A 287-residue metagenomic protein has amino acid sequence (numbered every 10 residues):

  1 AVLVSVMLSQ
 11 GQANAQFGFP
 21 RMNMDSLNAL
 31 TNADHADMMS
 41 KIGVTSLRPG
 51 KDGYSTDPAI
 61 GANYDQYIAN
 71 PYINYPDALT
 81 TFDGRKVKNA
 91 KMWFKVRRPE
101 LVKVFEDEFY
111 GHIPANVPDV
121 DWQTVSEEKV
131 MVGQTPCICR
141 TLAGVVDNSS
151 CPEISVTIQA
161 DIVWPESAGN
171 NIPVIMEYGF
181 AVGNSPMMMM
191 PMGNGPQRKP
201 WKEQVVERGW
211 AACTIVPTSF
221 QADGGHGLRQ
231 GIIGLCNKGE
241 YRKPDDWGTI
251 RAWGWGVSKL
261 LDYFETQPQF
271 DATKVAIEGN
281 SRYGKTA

Functional and structural regions predicted by a protein language model:
A1-S9: Bacterial N-terminal signal peptides
S9-F17: Boundary at the C-terminal end of the N-terminal hydrophobic targeting segment
Q16-G111: N-terminal pre-domain segments of enzymes
N23, L27-D34, M39-S46, C151 (+3 more regions): Intrinsic-disorder/low-complexity accessory segments
L47-D52, H112-V120, A272-I277: Surface-exposed patches in mature extracellular/periplasmic domains of secreted proteins
A90-K91, K95-R98, D107, H112-V174: N-terminal cap/lid segment of alpha/beta-hydrolase-fold proteins
N170-A272, E278: Cap/lid segment of the alpha/beta-hydrolase catalytic domain
G279-A287: Glycine-rich nucleophile elbow surrounding the catalytic serine of serine-hydrolase chemistry
